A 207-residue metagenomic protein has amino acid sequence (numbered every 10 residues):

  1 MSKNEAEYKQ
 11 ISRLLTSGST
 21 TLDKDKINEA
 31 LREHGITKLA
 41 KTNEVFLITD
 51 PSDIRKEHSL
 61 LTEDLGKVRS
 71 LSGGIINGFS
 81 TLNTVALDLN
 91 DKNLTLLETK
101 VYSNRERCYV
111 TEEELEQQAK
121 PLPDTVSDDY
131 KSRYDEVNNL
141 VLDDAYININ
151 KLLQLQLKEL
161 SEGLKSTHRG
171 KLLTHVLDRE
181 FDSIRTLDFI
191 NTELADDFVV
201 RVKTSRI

Functional and structural regions predicted by a protein language model:
M1-I207: Conserved, well-structured functional cores that handle cations and Mg-NTP chemistry
